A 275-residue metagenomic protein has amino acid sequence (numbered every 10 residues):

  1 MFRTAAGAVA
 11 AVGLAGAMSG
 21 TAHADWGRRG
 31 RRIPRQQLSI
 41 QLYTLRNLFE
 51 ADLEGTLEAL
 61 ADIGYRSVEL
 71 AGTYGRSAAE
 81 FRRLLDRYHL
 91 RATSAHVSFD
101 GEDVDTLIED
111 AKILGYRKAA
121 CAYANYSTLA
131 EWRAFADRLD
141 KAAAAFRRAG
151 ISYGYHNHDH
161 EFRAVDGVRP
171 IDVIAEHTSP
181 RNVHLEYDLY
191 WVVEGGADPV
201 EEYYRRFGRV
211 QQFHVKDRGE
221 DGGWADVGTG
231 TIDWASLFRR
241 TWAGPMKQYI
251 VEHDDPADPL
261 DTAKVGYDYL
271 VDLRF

Functional and structural regions predicted by a protein language model:
M1-A22: N-terminal export signals
A17-Y43, N47: C-terminal segment of N-terminal export signals and the immediately downstream linker at the start of the mature
R29-P34, L57-D62, R76-A92, D103-Y116 (+4 more regions): Acidic (Asp/Glu)-rich catalytic clusters
Q36-Q41, V68-L70, A92-V97, A119-C121 (+4 more regions): Hydrophobic faces of well-ordered beta-strands that scaffold small-molecule active sites in alpha/beta enzyme cores
R46-A51, E69-E80, H96-V104, N125-R133 (+5 more regions): Acidic-and-aromatic substrate-binding clefts and catalytic sites of carbohydrate-active enzymes
Y74, A95-L185: Active-site acidic/histidine proton-transfer and metal-coordination neighborhood in alpha/beta enzyme cores
A149-T231: Acidic/histidine-rich catalytic cores of soluble enzymes
L260-F275: C-terminal helical cap(s) of enzyme catalytic domains, especially alpha/beta-barrels
